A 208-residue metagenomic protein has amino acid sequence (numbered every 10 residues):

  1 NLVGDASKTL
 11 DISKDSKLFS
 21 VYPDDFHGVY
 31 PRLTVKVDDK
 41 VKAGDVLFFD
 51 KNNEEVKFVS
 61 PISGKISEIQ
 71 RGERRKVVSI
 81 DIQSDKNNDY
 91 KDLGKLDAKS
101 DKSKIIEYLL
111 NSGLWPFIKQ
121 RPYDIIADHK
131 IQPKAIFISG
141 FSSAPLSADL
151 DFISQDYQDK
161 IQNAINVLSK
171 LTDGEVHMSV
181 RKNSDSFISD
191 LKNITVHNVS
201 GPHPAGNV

Functional and structural regions predicted by a protein language model:
N1-T34, F49, Q83: N-terminal, Lys/Arg-enriched amphipathic/low-complexity engagement segments that precede the first folded domain
F19-P23, F58-S60, K91-L96: Generic detection of short hydrophobic beta-strand segments and adjacent strand-loop junctions
P31, V37, E54-K57: Short, conserved secondary-structure segments in the cores of folded domains
V35-F49, E68: Short, well-structured beta-strand-loop connectors
D39-K42, I62, D159-N166: Short alpha-helical basic/polar micro-motif
V46-E55, E73: Short, charged beta-turn/beta-strand-edge "cap" motif at the junction between a beta-strand and an adjacent loop
E55-R71: Short, compositionally biased
Q70-V208: Buried, small/hydrophobic-residue-enriched core segments of structured protein domains
